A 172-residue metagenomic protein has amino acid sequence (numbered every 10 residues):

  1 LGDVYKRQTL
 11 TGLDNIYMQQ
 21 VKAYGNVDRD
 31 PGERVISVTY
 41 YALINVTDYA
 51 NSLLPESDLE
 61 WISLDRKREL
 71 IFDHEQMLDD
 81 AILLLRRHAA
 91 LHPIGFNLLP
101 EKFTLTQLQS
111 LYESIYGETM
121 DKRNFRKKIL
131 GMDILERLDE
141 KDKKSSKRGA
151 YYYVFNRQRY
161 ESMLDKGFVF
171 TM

Functional and structural regions predicted by a protein language model:
L1-Y5: Short, small-residue-biased leader/transition segments that mark boundaries at the very start of proteins
T9-S52, R66, R86-G95, M132-E136: Active-site segment of metal-dependent pyrophosphate-handling enzymes, primarily the Nudix hydrolase catalytic core
I36, P55-D58, G149: A generic structural signal for well-ordered coil/turn residues at beta-strand boundaries that shape enzyme active-site
S37, L70-F72, E118: C-terminal catalytic core of Y-nucleophile DNA break-rejoin enzymes
Y41-A42, A50-A89, L98-T106, N124-D133 (+1 more regions): NUDIX/MutT-family hydrolases
L91-M172: Core RNA-modification/binding signature centered on pseudouridine synthases
